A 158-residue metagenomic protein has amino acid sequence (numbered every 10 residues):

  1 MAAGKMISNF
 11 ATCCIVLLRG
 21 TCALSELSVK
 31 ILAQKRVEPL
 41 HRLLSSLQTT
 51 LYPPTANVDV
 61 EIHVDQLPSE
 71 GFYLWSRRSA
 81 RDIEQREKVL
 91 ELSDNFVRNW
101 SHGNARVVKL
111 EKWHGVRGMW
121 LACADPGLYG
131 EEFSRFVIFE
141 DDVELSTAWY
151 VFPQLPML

Functional and structural regions predicted by a protein language model:
M1-G4: N-terminal secretory signal peptides that target proteins for export/translocation
S8-A23: Cleavable N-terminal signal peptides of Sec/SRP-targeted secreted and luminal proteins
C22-I138, V143-L158: An acidic/histidine-cluster motif and surrounding catalytic segment that typifies divalent-metal-assisted enzyme active
